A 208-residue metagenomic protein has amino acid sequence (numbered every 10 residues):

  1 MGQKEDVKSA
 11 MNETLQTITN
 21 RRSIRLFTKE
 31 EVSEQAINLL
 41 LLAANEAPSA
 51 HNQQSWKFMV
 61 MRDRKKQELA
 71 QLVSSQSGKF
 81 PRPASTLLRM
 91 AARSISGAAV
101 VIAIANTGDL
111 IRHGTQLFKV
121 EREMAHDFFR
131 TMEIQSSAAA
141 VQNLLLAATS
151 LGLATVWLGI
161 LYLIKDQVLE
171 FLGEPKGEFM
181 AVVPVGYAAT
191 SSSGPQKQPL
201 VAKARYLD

Functional and structural regions predicted by a protein language model:
G2-A10, T14-S23, E178-D208: C-terminal helix-cap and adjacent tail motif
N12, Q16, E34-L42, Q67: Short amphipathic alpha-helical segments
S23-L39: A short N-terminal beta-strand-loop micro-motif at the entrance of redox/enzyme domains
A43-A44, I102, G108, F118-E170: Small-aliphatic-rich amphipathic alpha-helix that forms the alpha element of a beta-alpha
N45-N52: Glycine-rich phosphate/pyrophosphate-binding beta-alpha loops
N52-S55, S96-A98, K176-F179: Short, basic and Ser/Thr-rich N-terminal targeting/leader segments
M59-S136: Glycine/small-residue-rich phosphate/adenosyl-binding loop
H113-L117, Q167, G194-P195: A short secondary-structure junction signal
